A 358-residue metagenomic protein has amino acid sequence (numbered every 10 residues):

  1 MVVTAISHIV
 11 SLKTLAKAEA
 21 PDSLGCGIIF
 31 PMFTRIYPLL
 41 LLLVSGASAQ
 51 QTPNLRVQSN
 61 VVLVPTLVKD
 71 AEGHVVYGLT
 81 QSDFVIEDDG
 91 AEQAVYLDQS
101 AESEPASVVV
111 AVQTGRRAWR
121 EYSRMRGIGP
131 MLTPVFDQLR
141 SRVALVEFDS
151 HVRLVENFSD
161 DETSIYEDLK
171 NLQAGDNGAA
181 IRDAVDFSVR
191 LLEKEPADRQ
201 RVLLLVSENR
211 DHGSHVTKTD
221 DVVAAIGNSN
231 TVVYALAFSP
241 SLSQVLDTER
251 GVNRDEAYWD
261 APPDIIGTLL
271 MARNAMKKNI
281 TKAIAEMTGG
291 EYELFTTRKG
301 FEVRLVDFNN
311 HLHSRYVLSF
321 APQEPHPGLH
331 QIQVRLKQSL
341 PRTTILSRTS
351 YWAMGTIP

Functional and structural regions predicted by a protein language model:
V2-H8: Extreme N-terminal basic, low-complexity initiation segments that serve as generic localization/processing leaders
K13, K17-D22: Intrinsically disordered, low-complexity polyampholyte segments enriched for Lys and acidic residues
S23, I28-I29: Short, positively charged and aromatic/hydrophobic N-terminal segments
F33-L41: Sec-dependent signal peptide recognition, specifically the positively charged N-region followed immediately by
L41-A49: Hydrophobic h-region of N-terminal signal peptides that target proteins for export in Gram-negative bacteria
A49-P358: Scaffold/interface architecture of coatomer-like assemblies
